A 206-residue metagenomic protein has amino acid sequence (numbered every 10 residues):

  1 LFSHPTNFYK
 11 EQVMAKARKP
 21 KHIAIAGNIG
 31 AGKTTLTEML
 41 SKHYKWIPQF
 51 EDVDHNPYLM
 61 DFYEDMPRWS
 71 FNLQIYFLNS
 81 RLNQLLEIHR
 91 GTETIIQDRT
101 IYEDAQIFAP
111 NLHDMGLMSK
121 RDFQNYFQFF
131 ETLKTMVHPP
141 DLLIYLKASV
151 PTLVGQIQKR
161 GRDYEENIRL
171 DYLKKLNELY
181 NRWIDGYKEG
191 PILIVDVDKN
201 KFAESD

Functional and structural regions predicted by a protein language model:
I25: Hydrophobic anchor at the beta1->P-loop junction of P-loop NTPases
N28: P-loop (Walker A) phosphate-binding loop of NTP-binding proteins
K33: Conserved lysine of the Walker
L36-T37: Post-Walker A alpha-helix
K42-S80: Conserved substrate/cofactor phosphate-moiety recognition/catalytic segment in nucleotide-dependent phosphotransferases
D98-T100, D122, Y126, M136-I157: Conserved phosphate-donor/acceptor-positioning beta-strand/loop module used by diverse small-molecule
Q106-Q124: A mobile, often basic/glycine-rich helix-loop segment that functions as the active-site lid/recognition loop
V154-D206: NTP-dependent small-molecule kinase module
